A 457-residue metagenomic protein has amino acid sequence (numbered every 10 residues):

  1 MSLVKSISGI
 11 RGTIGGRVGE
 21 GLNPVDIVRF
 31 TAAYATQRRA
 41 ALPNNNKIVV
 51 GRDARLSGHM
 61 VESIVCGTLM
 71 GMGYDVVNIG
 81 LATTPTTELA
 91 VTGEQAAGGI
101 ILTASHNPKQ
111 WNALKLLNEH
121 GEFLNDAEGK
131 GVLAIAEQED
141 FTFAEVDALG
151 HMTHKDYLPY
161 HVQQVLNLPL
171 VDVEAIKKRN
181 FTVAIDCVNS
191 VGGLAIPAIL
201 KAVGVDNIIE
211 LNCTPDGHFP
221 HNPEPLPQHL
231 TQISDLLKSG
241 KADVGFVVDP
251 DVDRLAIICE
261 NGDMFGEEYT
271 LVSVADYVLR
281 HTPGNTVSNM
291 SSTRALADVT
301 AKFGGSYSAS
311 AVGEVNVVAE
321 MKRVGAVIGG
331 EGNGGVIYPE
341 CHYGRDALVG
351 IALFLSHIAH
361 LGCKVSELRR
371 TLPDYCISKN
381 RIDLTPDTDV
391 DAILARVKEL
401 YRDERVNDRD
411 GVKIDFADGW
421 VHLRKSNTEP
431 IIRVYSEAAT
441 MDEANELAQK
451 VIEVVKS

Functional and structural regions predicted by a protein language model:
M1-G67, G71-M72, D147, H151-T182: An N-terminal, well-structured beta->alpha segment
T13, N112-K238: Gly/Ser/Thr-enriched, mixed-charge loops and adjacent short helices that form phosphate/oxyanion-binding elements
T36, N44-W111, I199-I258: N-terminal small/polar loop signature for handling phosphorylated ligands or for N-terminal nucleophile
P43-D53, V77, T182-A184, G284-M290 (+1 more regions): Short glycine-rich phosphate-binding loop at a beta-alpha junction
M70, K130-Q163, N167, E260-G332 (+1 more regions): Proline/glycine-rich low-complexity loops and linkers
A96-W111, L237-C259, M264, Y307-D346: Glycine-rich phosphate-binding loop
T282-S457: Phosphate-binding and adjacent anionic-ligand microenvironments
